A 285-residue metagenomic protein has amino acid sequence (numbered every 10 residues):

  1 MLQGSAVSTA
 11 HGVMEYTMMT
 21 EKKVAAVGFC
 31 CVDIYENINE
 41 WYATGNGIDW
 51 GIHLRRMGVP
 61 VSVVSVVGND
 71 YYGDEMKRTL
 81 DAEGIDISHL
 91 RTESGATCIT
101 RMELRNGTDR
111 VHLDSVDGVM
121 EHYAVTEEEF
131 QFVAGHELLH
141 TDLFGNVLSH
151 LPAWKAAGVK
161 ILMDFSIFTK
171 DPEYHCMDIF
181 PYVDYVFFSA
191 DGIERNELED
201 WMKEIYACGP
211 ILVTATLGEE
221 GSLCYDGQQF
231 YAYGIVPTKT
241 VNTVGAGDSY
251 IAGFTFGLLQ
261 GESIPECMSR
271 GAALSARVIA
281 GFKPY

Functional and structural regions predicted by a protein language model:
M1-T17: N-terminal amphipathic/basic-hydrophobic helices that include classical n-h-c signal peptides and signal-anchor
M14-E40: Positively charged, low-complexity intrinsically disordered leader regions
Y16-T20, E199-Y285: Conserved phosphate-binding/catalytic region of the ribokinase-like
V32-W41, V59-E137: Conserved N-terminal subdomain of the carbohydrate kinase-like
E40-L54: Short catalytic helix/loop segments, enriched in acidic residues and glycine and frequently bearing histidine
A134, L148-I161: Glycosyltransferases and closely related glycan-assembly transferases that use nucleotide-activated donors
L139-G145, D164-S166: Catalytic beta/alpha-barrel core
K155-L162, I167-A232: Conserved phosphate/ATP/ADP-binding segment of small-molecule kinases
